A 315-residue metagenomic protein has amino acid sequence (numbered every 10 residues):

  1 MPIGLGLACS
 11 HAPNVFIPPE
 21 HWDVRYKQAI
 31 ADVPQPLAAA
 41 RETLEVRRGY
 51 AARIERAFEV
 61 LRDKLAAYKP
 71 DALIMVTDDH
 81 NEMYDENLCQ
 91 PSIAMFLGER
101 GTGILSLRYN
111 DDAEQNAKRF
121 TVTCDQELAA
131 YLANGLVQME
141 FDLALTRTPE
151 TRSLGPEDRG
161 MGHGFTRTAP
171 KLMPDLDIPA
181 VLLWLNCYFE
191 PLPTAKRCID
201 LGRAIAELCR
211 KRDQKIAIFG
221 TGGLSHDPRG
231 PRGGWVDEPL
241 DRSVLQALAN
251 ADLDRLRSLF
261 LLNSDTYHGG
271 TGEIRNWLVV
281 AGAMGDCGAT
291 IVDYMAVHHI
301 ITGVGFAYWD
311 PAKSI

Functional and structural regions predicted by a protein language model:
M1-P70, Q90-I199, K211, P231-I315: Flexible, D/E/H-enriched segments
D71-D78, L183, Q214-L224: Beta-strand elements within well-structured catalytic alpha/beta cores of enzymes that handle phosphate/sulfate esters
L73, T77-G98, S225-H226: Active-site microenvironments of hydrolase-like enzyme catalytic domains
I205-E207, K215-A217, T221, S225-D241: A contiguous pocket-lining binding segment that forms or flanks enzyme active sites
